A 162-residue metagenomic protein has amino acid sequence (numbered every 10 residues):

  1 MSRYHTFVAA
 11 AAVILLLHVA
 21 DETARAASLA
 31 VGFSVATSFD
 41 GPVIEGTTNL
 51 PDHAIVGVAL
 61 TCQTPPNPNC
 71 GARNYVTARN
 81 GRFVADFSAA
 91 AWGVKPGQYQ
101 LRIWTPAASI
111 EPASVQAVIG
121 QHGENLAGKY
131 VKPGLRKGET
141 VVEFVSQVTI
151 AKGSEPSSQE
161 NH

Functional and structural regions predicted by a protein language model:
M1-A9: Bacterial N-terminal signal peptides that target proteins for export
R3-Y4, L17, D52: Intrinsically disordered, low-complexity cationic segments
A9-H18: Bacterial N-terminal signal peptides
V19-A26: Sec/Tat signal peptide C-region and signal peptidase I cleavage site
A27-V43, T47-H162: Ser/Thr-rich low-complexity repeats and stalk/linker segments
